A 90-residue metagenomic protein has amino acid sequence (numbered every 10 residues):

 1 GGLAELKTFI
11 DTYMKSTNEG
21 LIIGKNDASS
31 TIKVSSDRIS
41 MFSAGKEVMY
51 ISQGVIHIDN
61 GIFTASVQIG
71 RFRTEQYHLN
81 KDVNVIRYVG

Functional and structural regions predicted by a protein language model:
G1-G90: Surface-exposed fibrous attachment elements
